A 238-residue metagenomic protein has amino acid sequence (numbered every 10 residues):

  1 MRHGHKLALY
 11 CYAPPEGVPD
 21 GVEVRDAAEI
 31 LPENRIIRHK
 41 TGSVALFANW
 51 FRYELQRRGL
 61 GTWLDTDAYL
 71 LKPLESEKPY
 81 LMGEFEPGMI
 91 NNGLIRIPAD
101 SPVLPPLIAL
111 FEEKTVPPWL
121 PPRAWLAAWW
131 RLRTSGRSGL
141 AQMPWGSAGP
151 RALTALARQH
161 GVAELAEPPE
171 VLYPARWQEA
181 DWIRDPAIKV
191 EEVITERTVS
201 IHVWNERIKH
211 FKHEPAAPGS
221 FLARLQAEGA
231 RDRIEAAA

Functional and structural regions predicted by a protein language model:
M1-N49, T66-A238: Glycosyltransferase-associated regions of secretory-pathway enzymes, highlighting luminal stem/catalytic domains
N49-G61: Small-residue hinge/turn detector
